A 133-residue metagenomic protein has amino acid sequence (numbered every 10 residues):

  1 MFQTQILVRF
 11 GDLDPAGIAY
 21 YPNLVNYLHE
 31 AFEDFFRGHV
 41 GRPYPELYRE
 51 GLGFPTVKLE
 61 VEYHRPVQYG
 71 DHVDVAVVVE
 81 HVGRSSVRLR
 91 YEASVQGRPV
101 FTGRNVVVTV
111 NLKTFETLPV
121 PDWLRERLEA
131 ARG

Functional and structural regions predicted by a protein language model:
M1-D74, E80-G133: Terminal targeting signals and extreme-terminal segments of soluble enzymes
